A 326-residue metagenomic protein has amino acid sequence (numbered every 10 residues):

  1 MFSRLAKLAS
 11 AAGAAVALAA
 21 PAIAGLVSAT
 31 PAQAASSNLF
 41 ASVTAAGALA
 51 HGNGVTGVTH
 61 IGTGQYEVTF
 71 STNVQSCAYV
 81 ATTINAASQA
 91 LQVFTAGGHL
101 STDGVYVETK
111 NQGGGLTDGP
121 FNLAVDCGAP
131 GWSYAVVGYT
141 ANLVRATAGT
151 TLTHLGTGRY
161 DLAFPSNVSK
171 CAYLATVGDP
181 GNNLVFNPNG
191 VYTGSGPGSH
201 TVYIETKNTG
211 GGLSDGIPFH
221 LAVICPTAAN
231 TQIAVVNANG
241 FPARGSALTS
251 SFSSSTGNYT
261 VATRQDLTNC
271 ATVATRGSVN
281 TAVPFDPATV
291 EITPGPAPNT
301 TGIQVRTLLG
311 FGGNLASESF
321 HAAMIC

Functional and structural regions predicted by a protein language model:
M1-A34: Secretory targeting and sorting signals
S28-A78, T82-C326: Extracellular receptor-binding modules and their adjoining Ser/Thr/Gly/Asp/Asn-rich linkers
